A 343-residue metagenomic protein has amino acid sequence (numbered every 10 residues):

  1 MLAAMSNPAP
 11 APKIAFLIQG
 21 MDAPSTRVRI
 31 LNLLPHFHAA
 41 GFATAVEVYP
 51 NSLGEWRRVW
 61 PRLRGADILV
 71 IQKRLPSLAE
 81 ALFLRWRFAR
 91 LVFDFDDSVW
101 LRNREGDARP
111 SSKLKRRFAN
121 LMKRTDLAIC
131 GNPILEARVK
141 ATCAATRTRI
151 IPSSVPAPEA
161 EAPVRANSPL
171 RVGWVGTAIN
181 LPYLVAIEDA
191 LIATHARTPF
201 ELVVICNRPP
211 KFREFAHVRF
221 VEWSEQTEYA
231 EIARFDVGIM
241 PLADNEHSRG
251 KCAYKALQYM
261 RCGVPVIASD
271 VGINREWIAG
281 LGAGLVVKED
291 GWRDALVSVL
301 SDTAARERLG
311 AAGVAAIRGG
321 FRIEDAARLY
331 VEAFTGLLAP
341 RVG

Functional and structural regions predicted by a protein language model:
L2-I68: N-terminal pre-catalytic "stem/leader" segment of glycosyltransferase-like enzymes
M21-A40, V155-A160, R165-A233: Conserved catalytic-core segment of nucleotide-activated headgroup transferases in glycan assembly
R57-R64, A79-W86, V99, R109-A128: Membrane-proximal helix-turn-helix segments that form the acceptor-binding/catalytic region of lipid-linked
K123-A160: Donor nucleotide-sugar binding/catalytic pocket of nucleotide-sugar-dependent glycosyltransferases
P182, Q226-R261, A268-E276: Nucleotide-sugar-dependent
G280-G291, S298-A304: Conserved acidic donor-binding segment of nucleotide-sugar-dependent glycosyltransferases
A305-G320, L329-E332: A short, well-ordered alpha-helix in the C-terminal region of glycosyltransferases
I323-G343: C-terminal alpha-helical cap of glycosyltransferases
